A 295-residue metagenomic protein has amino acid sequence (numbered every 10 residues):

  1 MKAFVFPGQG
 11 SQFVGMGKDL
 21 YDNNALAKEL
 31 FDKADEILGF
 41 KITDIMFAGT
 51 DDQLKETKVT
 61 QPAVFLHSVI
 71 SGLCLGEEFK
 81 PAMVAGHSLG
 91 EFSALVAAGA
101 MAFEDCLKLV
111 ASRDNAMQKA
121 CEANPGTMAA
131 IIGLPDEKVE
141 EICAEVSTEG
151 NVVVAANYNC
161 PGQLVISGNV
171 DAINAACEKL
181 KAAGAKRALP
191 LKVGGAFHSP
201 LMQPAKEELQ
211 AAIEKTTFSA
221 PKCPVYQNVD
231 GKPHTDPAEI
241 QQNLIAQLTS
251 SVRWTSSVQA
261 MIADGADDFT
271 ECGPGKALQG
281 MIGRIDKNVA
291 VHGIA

Functional and structural regions predicted by a protein language model:
M1-A3, S219-N228, P233, Q241-A246 (+1 more regions): Cys-dependent protein tyrosine phosphatase-like superfamily
M1-V139, L191, D268-A295: FabD-like malonyl-/acyl-CoA
Q9-S11, L38, G99-T249: Alpha/beta catalytic cores of group-transfer enzymes, especially the acyltransferase/condensing modules of polyketide
T60-P62, A196, S251: Glycine-rich phosphate/pyrophosphate-binding beta-alpha loops
G76, K181, I262-G265: Non-catalytic positions within long, well-ordered alpha-helices that form the structural scaffold/packing of enzyme
